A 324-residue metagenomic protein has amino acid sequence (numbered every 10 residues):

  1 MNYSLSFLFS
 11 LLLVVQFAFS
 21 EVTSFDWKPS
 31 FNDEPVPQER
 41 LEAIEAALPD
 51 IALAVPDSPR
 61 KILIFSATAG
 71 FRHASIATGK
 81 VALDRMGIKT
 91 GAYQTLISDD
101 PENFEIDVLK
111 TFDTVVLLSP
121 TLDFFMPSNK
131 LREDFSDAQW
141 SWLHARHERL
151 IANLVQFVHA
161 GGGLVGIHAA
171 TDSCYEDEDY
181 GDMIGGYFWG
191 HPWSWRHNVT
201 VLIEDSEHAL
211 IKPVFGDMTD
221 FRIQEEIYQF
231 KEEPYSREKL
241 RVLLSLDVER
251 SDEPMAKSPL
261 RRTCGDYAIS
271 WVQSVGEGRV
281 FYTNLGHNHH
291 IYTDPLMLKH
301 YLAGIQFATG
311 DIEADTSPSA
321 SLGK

Functional and structural regions predicted by a protein language model:
S6-A18: Bacterial N-terminal signal peptides
E21-D57, A77, R85-T90, D99 (+3 more regions): Extracellular ligand-binding/catalytic regions of CAZymes and related secreted enzymes and adhesion modules
L41-D50, G181-D182, G186-G276: Catalytic beta-strand/loop cores that center a nucleophilic Ser/Cys/Thr and support acyl-enzyme chemistry
P59-G70: Short beta-strand segments enriched in small/hydrophobic residues
T68-F71, P101-N103, P120-F124, L164 (+5 more regions): Solvent-exposed loop/turn segments at secondary-structure junctions within structured extracellular/periplasmic domains
A69-V81: Glycine- and acidic-residue-enriched helix-capping/strand-helix junction motifs
V108-V115: Short acidic/histidine-rich motifs immediately flanking catalytic phosphotransfer sites in two-component signaling
L122-G216: A glycine-rich, often tryptophan-bearing local segment used as a flexible ligand/cofactor-contacting loop or short
